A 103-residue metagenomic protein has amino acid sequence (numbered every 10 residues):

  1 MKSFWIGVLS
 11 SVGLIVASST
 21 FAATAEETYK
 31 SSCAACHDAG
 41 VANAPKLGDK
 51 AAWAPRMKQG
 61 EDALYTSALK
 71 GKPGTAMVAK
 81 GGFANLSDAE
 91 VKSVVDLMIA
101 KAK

Functional and structural regions predicted by a protein language model:
M1-V8: Bacterial N-terminal signal peptides that target proteins for export
L9-L14: Hydrophobic helical h-region of N-terminal Sec-dependent signal peptides in bacterial secretory/periplasmic proteins
A17-T20: N-terminal signal peptide c-region/cleavage motif recognized by signal peptidases
E26-K30, A102: Short sequence/structural segments immediately N-terminal
S32-A39, V94, M98: The canonical Cys-X-X-Cys-His
D38-T66: Gly/Gly-Pro-rich "capping" loops immediately C-terminal to redox-active cysteine motifs in periplasmic/lumenal
P45-K46, T66-S93, M98-A102: Axial heme c-ligation environment in periplasmic c-type cytochrome domains
